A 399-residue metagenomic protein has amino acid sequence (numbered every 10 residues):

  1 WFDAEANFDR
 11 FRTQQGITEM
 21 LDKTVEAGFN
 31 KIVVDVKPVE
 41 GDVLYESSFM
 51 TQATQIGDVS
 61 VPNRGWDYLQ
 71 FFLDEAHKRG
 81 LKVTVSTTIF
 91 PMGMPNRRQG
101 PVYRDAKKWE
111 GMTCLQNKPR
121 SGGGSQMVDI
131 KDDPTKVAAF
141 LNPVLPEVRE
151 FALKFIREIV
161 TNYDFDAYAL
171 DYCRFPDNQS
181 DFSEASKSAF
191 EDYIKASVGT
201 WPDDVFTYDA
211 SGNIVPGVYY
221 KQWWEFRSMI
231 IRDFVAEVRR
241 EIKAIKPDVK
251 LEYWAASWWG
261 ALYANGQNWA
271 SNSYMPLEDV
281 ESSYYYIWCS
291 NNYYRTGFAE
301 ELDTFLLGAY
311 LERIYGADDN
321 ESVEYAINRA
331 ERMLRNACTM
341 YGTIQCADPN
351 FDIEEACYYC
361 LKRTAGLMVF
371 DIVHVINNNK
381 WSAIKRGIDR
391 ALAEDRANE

Functional and structural regions predicted by a protein language model:
W1-Q14, T84-N162, D209-Y220: Active-site-adjacent "subsite" loops/lids of carbohydrate-active enzymes
F8-E26, V148-I159, E278-E300, V323 (+1 more regions): Short, acidic/polar
Q15-D42, N162-A167, Y294-L307, R363-L367: Catalytic domains of carbohydrate-active enzymes, especially glycoside hydrolases
A27-R64: Aromatic-lined carbohydrate-binding/catalytic grooves of carbohydrate-active enzymes
L44-I56, P91-P134, Y172-S211, A264-L277: Aromatic- and acidic-residue-enriched segments that line the glycan-binding/catalytic groove of carbohydrate-active
M92-P95, N178, I245, V249-I314 (+1 more regions): Substrate-binding cleft/loops of secretory-pathway carbohydrate-active enzymes
K154-F155, N162, A167-L170, P176 (+4 more regions): Active-site neighborhood of glycoside hydrolase catalytic domains
S283-E399: Substrate-binding cleft of secreted/luminal carbohydrate-active enzymes
